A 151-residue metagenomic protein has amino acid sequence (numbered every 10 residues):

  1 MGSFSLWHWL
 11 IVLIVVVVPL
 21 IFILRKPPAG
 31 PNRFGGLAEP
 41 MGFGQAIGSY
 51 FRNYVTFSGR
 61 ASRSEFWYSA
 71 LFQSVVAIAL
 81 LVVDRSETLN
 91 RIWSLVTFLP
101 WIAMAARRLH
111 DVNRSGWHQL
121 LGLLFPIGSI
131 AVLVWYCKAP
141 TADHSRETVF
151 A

Functional and structural regions predicted by a protein language model:
M1-V15, L20-R52, P140-A151: Low-complexity, intrinsically disordered extramembrane tails and loops of integral membrane proteins
G2-K26, S64-A105, V112-K138: Hydrophobic alpha-helical transmembrane segments in multi-pass membrane proteins
M41-Q45, N53, T88-R91, V96: Intrinsically disordered, low-complexity segments enriched in polar/charged residues with Gly/Pro, especially when
A46-Y68: Membrane interfacial helix-start motif at the N-side
